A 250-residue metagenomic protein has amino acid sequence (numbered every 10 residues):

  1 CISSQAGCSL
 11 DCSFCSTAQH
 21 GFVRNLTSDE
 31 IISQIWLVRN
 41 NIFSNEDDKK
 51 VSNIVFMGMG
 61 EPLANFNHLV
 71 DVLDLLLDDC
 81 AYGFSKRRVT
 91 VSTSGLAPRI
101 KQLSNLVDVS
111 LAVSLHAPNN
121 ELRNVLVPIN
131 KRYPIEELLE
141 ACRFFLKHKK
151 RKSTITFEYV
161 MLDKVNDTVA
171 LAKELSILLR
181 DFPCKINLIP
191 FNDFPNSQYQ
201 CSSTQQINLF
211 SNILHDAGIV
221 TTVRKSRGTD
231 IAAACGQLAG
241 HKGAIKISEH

Functional and structural regions predicted by a protein language model:
C1-L37: Canonical Radical SAM [4Fe-4S] cluster-binding loop centered on the CxxxCxxC motif and its immediate flanking residues
S9, G60-P62, A97, D230 (+1 more regions): Gly/Ser/Thr-rich beta-alpha loop segments that engage phosphate groups in nucleotides
L26, G95, S226-D230: Short beta->alpha linker loops
I35, I189-F194, R224-K225: Conserved PLP cofactor-binding pocket of PLP-dependent enzymes
N40-A217: Conserved AdoMet/S-adenosylmethionine-binding subsite of the radical SAM
Q205, T221-R224: Structured C-terminal cores of nucleic-acid metabolism proteins
D216, S226-H250: Radical SAM enzyme core and accessory elements
